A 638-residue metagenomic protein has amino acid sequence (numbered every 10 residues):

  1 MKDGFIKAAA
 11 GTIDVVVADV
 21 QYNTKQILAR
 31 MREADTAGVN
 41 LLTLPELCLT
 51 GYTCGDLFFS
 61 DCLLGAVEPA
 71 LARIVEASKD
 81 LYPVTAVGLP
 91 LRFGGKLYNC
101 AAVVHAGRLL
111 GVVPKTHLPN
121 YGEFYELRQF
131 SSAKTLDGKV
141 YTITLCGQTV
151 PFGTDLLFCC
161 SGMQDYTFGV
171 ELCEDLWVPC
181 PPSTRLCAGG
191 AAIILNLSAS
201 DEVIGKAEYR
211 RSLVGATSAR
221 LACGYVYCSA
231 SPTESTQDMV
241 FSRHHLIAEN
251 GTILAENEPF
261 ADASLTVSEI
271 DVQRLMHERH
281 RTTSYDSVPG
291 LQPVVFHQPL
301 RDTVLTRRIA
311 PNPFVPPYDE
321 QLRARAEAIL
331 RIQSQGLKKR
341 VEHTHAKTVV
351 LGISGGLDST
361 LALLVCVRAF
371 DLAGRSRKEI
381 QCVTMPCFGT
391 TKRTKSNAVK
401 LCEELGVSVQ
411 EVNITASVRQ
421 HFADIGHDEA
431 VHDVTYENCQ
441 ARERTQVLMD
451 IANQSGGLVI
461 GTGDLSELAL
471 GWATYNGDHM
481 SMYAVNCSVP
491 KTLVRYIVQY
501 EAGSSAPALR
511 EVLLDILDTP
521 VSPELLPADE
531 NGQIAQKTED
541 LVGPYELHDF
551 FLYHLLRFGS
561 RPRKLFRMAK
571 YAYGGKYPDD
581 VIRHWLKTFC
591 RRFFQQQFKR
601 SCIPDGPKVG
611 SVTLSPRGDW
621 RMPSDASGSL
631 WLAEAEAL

Functional and structural regions predicted by a protein language model:
M1-G352, R368-R377, E404, V409: Enzyme catalytic cores with a strong preference for nitrogen-chemistry domains
I6-K7, N23, Y166, C223 (+6 more regions): ATP/NTP-dependent adenylation/nucleotidyl-transfer catalytic domains that generate, transfer, or process NMP-activated
